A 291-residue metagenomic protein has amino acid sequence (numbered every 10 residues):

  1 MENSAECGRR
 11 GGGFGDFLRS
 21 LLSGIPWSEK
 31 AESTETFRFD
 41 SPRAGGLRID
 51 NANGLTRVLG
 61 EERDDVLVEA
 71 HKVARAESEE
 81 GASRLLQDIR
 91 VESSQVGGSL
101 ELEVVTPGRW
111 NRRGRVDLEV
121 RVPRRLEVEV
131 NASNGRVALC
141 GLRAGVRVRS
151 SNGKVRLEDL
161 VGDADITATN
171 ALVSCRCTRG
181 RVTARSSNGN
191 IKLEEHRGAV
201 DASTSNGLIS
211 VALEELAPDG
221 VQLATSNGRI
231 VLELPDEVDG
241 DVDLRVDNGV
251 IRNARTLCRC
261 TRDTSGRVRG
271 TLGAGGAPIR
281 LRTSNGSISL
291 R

Functional and structural regions predicted by a protein language model:
M1-R291: Intrinsically disordered, low-complexity terminal regions
